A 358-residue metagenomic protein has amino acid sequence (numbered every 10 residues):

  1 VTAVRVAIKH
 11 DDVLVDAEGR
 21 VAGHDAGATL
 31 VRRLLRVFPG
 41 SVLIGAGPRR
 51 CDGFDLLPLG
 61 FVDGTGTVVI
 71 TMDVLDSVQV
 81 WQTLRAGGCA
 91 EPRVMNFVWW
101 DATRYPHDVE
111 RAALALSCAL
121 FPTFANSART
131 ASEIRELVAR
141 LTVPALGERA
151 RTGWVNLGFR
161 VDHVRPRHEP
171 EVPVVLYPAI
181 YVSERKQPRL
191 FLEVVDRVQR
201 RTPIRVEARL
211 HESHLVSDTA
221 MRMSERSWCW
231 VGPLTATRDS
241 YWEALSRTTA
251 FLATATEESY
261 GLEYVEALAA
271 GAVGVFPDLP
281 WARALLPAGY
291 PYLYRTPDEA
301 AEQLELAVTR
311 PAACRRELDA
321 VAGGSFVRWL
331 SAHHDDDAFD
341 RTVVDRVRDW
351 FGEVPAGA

Functional and structural regions predicted by a protein language model:
A7, R165-K186, L192-Q199: Conserved donor-binding/catalytic core segment of Leloir-type glycosyltransferases
G45-A119: Extended catalytic core of nucleotide-activated donor transferases of GT-like folds
H107-A150: A short, active-site helix/loop in glycosyltransferases that binds the activated sugar's phosphate group
R129-T130, G147-R165: Short beta-strand->alpha-helix junction loop in the catalytic core of nucleotide-activated group-transfer enzymes
S217-R238: Nucleotide-activated donor-binding/catalytic signature segment of Leloir-type glycosyltransferases, i.e., the conserved
T256: Aromatic "clamp/platform" in nucleotide-sugar-dependent glycosyltransferases that forms part of the donor/acceptor
V273-F276: Short hydrophobic beta-strand element within catalytic cores of glycosyltransferases and related nucleotide-activated
Y290-A312: Conserved acidic donor-binding segment of nucleotide-sugar-dependent glycosyltransferases
